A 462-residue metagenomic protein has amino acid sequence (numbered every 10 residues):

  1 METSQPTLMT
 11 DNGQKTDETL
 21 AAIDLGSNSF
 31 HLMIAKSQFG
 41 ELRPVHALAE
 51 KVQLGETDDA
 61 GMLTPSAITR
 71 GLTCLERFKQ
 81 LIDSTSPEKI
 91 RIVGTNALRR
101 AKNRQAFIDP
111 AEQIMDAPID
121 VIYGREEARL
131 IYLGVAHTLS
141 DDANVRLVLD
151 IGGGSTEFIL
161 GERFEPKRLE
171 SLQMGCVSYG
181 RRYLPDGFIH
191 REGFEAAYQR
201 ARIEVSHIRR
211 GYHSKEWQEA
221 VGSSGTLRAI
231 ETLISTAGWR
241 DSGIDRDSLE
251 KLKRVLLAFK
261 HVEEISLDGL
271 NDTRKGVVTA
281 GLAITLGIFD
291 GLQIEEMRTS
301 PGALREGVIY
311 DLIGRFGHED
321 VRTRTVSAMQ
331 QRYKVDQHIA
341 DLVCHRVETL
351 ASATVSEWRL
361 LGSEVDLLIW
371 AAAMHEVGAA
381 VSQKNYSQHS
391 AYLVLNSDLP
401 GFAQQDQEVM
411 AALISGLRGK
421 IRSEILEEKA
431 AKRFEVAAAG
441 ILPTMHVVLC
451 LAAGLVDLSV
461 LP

Functional and structural regions predicted by a protein language model:
M1-E18: Non-catalytic pre-domain segments flanking phosphatase-related domains
Q14-R43: N-terminal basic/disordered segments at the start of proteins
D17-L20, I34-S37, Q53-P87, T95-K102 (+4 more regions): Helical "lid/coupling" subdomains associated with nucleotide-phosphate turnover
A21-I23, R91, L147-L149: Short aromatic-hydrophobic micro-motifs that form the base-stacking/packing surface for donor nucleotide recognition
S29-H31, S155, L227: Structural motif
G40-V45, E165-K167: Beta-strand initiation motifs
L48-E50: A structural signal for short, well-ordered beta-strand segments
V145-S155, I159: A generic, well-ordered mixed alpha/beta core segment in the N-terminal half of proteins
